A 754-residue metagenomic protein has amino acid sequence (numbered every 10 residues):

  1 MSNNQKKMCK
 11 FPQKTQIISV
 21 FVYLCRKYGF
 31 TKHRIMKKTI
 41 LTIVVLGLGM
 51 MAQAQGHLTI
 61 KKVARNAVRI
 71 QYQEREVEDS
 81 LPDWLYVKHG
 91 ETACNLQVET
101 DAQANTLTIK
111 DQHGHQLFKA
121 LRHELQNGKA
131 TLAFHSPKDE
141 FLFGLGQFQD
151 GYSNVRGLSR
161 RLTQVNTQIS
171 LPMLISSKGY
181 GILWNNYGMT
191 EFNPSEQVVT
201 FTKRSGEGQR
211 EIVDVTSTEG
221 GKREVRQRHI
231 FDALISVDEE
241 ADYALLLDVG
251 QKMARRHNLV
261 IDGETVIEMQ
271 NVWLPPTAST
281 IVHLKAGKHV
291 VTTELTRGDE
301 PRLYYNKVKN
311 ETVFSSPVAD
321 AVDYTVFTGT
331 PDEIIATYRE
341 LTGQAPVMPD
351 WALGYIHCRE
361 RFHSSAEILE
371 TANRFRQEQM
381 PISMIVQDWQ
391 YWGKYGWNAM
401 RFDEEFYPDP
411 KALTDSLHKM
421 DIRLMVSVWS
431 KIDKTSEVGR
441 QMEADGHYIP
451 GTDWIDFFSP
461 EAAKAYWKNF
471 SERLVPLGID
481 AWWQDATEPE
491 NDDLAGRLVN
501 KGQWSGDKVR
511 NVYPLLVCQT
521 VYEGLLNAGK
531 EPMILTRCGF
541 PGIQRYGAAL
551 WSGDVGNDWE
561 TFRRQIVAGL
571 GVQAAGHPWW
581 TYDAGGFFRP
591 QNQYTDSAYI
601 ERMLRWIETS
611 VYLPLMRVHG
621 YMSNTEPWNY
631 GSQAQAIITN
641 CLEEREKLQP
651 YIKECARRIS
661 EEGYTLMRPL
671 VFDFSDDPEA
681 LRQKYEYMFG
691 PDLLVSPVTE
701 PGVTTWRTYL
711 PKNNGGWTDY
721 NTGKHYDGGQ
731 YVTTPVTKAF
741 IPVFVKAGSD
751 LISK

Functional and structural regions predicted by a protein language model:
K32-T39: Positively charged n-region of N-terminal signal peptides that target proteins for export
L41-Q53: Hydrophobic h-region of N-terminal signal peptides that target proteins for export in Gram-negative bacteria
H57, A67, T106, P172 (+25 more regions): Beta-sheet entry/capping signal
H57-R65, Q379, S416-M420, E523-A528 (+2 more regions): Carbohydrate-binding surfaces of carbohydrate-active enzymes
K62, Q73-E76, K88-V347, R359 (+4 more regions): Catalytic and substrate-binding clefts that recognize carbohydrates or anionic sugar/phosphate headgroups
Q71, R75, P82-L85, Y243-D248 (+1 more regions): Surface-exposed beta-strand/loop patches in extracellular or lumenal glycoproteins
E268, A278-T280, E300-L303, P381-I638 (+1 more regions): Aromatic- and carboxylate-enriched substrate-binding clefts and catalytic-loop regions of carbohydrate-active enzymes
